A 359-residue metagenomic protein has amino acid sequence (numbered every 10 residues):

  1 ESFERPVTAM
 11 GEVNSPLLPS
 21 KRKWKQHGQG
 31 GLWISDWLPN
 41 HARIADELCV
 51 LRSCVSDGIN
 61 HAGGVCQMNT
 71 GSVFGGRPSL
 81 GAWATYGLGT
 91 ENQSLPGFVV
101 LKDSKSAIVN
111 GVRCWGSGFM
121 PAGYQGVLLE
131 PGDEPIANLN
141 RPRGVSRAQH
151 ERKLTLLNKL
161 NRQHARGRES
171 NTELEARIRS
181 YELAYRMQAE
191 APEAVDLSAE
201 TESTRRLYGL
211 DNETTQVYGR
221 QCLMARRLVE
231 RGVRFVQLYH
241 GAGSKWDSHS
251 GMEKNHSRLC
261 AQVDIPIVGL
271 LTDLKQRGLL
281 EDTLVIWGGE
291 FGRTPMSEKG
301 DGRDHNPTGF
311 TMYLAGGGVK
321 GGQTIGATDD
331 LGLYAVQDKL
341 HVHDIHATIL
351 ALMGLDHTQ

Functional and structural regions predicted by a protein language model:
E1-Q359: Ligand-binding pockets and gating/stacking loops
